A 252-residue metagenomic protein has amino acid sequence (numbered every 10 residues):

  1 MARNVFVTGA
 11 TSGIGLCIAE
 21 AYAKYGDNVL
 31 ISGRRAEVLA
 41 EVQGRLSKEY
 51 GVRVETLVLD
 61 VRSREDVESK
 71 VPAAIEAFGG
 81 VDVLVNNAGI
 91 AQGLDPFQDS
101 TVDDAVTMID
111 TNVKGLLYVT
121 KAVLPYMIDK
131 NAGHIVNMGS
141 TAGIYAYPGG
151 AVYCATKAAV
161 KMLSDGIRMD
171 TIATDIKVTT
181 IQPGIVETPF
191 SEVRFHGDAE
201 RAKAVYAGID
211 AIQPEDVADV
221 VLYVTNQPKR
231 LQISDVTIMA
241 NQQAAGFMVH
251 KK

Functional and structural regions predicted by a protein language model:
T11-S12: Conserved glycine-rich cofactor-binding loop
Y25-E41: Conserved glycine-rich Rossmann-like NAD(P)H-binding loop of the short-chain dehydrogenase/reductase
E37, V58-K70, V102: The beta1-alpha1 cofactor-binding region of Rossmann-like NAD(H)/NADP(H)-dependent oxidoreductases
D95-F97, D104-I109: Substrate-binding pocket helix/loop in short-chain dehydrogenase/reductase
T120, T156: Active-site helix of classical SDR
S140: Residue(s) in the substrate-gating loop at a strand-loop-helix junction that position the organic substrate next
T180-G184, E200-F247: C-terminal helical subdomain
